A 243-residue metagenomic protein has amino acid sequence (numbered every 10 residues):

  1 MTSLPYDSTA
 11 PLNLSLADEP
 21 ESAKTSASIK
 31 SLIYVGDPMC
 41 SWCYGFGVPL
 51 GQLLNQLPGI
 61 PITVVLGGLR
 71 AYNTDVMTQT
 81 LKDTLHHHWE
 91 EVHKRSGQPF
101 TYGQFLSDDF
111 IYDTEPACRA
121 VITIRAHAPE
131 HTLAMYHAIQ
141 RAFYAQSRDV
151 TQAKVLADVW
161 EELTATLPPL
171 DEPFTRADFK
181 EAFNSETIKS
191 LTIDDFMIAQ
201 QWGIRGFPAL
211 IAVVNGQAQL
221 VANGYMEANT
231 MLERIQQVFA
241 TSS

Functional and structural regions predicted by a protein language model:
T2-L16, A27, V35, M39 (+2 more regions): C-terminal cap of thioredoxin/glutaredoxin-like
N13-A17, A23, H93, G97: Short alpha-helical hairpin
E19-S22, Y72-T78, E115, E162-P168: Short low-complexity stretches enriched in small and charged residues
A23-K30: Short, intrinsically disordered, charge-biased short linear motifs at domain edges
K30-V35, V64: Short, well-ordered beta-strand elements
Y44-A153, Q200: Structural alpha/beta surface segment adjacent to cysteine/selenocysteine redox centers across thiol/disulfide enzymes
